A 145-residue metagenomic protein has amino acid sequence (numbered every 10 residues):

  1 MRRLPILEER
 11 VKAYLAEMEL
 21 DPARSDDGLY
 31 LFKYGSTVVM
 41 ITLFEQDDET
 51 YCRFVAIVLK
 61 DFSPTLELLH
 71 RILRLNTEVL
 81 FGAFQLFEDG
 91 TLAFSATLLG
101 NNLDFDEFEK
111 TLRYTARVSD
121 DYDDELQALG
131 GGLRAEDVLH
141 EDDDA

Functional and structural regions predicted by a protein language model:
M1, P5, F62-L66, N102-E109: Ordered, soluble secondary-structure elements with a strong preference for glycine-centered loop motifs and nearby
M1-V38: Charge-rich, low-complexity N-terminal segments
S25, F44-Q46, F87: Short beta-strand micro-motifs enriched in acidic
F32, T37-A56: Short, well-structured hydrophobic secondary-structure segments
R53-S95, D144: Short, internal acidic amphipathic alpha-helical interface segments that mediate docking to partner proteins
G90-A116: A short, solvent-exposed beta-edge/loop patch
K110-G132: A conserved amphipathic terminal alpha-helix motif
L126-A145: Short, highly charged C-terminal tails/helix-capping segments
